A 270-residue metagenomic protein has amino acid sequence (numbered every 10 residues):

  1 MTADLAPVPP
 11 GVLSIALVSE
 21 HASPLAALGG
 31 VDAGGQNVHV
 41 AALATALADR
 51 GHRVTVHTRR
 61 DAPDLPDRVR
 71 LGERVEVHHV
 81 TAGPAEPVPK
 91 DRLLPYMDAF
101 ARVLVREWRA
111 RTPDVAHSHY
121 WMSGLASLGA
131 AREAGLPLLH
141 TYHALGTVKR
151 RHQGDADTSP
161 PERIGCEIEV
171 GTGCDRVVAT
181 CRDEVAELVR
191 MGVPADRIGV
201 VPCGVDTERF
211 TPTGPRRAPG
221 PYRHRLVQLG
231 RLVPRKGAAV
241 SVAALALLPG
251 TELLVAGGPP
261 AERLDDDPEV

Functional and structural regions predicted by a protein language model:
M1-H79: N-terminal subdomain of nucleotide-sugar transferases
I15-A16, A131-R150, D157, V178: Active-site proximal beta-strand in glycosyltransferases
L104-S123, S127, P137: Short N-terminal targeting/anchoring amphipathic segment
S159-R176: Membrane-proximal helix-turn-helix segments that form the acceptor-binding/catalytic region of lipid-linked
D183, G204: Carbohydrate-associated surface elements
V189, V205-P221: Acidic anion/phosphate-binding donor-loop and adjacent secondary structure in glycosyltransferase catalytic cores
A218-K236, V242-G250, L254-A256: Conserved donor-binding/catalytic core segment of Leloir-type glycosyltransferases
E252-V270: Short, structured helix-loop element that forms part of the nucleotide-activated donor/catalytic region
